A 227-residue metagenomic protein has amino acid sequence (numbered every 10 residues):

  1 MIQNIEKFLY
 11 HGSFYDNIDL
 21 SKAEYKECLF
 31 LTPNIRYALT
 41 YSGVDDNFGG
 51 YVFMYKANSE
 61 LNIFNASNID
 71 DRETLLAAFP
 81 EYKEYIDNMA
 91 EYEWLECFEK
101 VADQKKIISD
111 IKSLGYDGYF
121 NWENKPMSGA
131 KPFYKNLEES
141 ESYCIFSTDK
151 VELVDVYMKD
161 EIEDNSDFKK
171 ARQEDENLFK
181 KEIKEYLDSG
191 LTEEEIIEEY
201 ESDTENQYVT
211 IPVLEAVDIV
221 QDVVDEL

Functional and structural regions predicted by a protein language model:
I2-I35, S42-E198, L214, L227: Active-site and NAD+-binding cores of ADP-ribose-processing enzymes
Q207-V223: Charged, amphipathic alpha-helical regulatory modules used for macromolecular assembly or allosteric control
